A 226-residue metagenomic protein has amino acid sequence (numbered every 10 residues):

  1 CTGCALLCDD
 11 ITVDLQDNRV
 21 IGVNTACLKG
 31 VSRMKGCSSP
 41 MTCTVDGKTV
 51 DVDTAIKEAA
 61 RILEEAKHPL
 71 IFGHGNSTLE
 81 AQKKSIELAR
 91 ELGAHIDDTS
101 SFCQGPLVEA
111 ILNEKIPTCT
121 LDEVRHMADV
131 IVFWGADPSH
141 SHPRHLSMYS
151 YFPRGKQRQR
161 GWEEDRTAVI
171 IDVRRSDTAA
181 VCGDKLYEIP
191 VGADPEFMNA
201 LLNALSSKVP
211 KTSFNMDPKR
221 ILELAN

Functional and structural regions predicted by a protein language model:
C1-A193: N-terminal export/assembly segments and adjacent metallocofactor-ligating motifs of anaerobic energy-metabolism
I189, A193-N226: Active-site phosphate/pyrophosphate-binding segments
